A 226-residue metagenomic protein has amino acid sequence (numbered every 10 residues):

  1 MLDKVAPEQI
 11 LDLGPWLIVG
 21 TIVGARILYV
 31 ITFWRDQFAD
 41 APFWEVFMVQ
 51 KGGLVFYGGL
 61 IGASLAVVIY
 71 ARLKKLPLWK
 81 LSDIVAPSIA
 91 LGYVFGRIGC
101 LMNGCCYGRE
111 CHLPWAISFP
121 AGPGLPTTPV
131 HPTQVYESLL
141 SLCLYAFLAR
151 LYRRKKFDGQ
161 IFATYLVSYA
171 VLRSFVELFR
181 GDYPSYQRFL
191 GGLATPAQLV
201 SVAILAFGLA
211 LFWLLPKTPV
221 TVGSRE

Functional and structural regions predicted by a protein language model:
M1-E226: A feature for loop-to-transmembrane-helix boundaries and adjacent hydrophobic helices in multi-pass integral membrane
